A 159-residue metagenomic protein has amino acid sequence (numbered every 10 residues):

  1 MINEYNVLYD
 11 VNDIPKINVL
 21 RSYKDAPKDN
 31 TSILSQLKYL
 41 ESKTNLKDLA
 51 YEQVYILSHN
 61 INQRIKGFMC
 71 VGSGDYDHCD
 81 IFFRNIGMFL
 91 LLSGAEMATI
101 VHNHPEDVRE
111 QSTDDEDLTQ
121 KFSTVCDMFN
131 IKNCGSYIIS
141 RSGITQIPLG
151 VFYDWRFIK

Functional and structural regions predicted by a protein language model:
M1-A26, S35, S58-N62, Y76-K159: Active-site-proximal loop/helix of nucleotide/amide-processing enzymes and allied scaffolds
S32: Extended substrate/RNA-proximal surfaces in nucleic-acid metabolism proteins
Q36-C79: Mobile, glycine- and charge-enriched loop segments and immediately flanking short secondary-structure elements within
